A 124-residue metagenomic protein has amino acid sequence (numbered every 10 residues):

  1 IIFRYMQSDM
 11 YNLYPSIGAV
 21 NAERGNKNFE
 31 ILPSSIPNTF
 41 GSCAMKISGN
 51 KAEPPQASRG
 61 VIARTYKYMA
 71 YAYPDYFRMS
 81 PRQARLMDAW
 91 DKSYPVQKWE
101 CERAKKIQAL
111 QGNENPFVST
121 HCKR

Functional and structural regions predicted by a protein language model:
I1-R124: Domain-level detector of nuclease and nuclease-like folds in predominantly extracellular/periplasmic contexts
